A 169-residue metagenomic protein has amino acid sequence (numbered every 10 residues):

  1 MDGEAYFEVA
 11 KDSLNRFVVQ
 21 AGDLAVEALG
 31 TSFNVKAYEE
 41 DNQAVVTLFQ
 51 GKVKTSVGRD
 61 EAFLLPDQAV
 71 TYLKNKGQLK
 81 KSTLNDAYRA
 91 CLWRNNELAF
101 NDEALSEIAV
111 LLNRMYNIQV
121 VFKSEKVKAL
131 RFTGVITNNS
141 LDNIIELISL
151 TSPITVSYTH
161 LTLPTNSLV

Functional and structural regions predicted by a protein language model:
M1-L161: A residue-level detector for the "anchor" residue at the start of short, highly conserved motifs
H160-V169: Single conserved hydrophobic/aromatic residue that forms the stacking wall/gate of nucleotide- or nucleobase-binding
